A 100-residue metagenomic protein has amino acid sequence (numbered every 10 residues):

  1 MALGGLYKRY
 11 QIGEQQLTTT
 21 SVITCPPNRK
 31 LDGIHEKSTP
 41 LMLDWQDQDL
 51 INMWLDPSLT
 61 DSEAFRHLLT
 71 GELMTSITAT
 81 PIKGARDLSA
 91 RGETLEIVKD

Functional and structural regions predicted by a protein language model:
M1-D100: Short linear sequence motif anchored by a di-proline
